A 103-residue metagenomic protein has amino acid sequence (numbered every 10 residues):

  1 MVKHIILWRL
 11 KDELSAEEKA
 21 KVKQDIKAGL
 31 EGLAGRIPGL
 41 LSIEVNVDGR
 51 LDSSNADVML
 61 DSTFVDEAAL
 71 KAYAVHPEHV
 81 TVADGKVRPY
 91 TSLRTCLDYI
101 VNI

Functional and structural regions predicted by a protein language model:
V2-R9: Active-site-flanking beta-strand signature of metal-NTP-handling nucleotidyl enzymes and homologous cyclase-like
I6, L60-S62: Conserved RNP beta-strands of RNA recognition motif
K11-E13, D48-R50, V65-E67: Short coil/turn motifs at secondary-structure junctions
L14-K21, L70-A72: Short, conserved charged micro-motifs
V22-I26: Hydrophobic alpha-helical membrane-association signature
A28, R36, S53, T63-L97: An amphipathic, aromatic/His-enriched active-site/gating alpha helix that lines ligand/cofactor pockets
E31-M59: Short, glycine- and small/hydrophobic-rich beta-strand elements in well-ordered beta-sheets
N46-D48, Y99-N102: Conserved beta-strand termini and adjacent loop/short-helix elements that scaffold enzyme active sites in alpha/beta
